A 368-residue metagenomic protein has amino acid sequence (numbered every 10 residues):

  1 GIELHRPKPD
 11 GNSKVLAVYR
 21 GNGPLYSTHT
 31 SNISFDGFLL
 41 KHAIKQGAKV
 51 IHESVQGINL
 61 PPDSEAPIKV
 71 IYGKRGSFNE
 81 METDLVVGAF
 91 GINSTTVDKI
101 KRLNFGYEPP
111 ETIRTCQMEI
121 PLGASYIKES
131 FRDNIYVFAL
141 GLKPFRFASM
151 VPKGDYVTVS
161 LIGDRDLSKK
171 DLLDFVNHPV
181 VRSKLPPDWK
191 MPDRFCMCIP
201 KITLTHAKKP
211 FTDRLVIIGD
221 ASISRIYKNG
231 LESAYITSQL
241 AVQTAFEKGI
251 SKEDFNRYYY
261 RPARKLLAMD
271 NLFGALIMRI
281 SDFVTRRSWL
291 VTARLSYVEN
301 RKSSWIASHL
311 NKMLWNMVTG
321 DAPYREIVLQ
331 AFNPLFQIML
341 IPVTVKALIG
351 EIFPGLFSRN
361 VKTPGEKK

Functional and structural regions predicted by a protein language model:
G1-F38: A conserved beta-strand/loop capping segment in the N-terminal third of enzymes that catalyze redox or closely related
G1-I2, H52, G106-T112, K252-R257 (+1 more regions): A short alpha-helix-loop-beta-strand transition element characteristic of N-terminal alpha/beta dinucleotide-binding
R20, S160, I218-S222: A short small-residue
S34, F38, G91, S233-L240: Short amphipathic alpha-helical face segments that pack within enzyme cores and frequently flank/anchor catalytic
D36, G88, D220: Acidic active-site catalytic centers that drive phospho-/nucleotidyl reactions and related ester hydrolyses
K41-P186, S224: Predominantly flavin-linked oxidoreductase catalytic cores and closely associated redox partners
L167-E253, R257: FAD/FMN-dependent oxidoreductases across multiple families
F246-K368: C-terminal helical "tail/cap" subdomain of flavin- and related membrane-associated enzymes
